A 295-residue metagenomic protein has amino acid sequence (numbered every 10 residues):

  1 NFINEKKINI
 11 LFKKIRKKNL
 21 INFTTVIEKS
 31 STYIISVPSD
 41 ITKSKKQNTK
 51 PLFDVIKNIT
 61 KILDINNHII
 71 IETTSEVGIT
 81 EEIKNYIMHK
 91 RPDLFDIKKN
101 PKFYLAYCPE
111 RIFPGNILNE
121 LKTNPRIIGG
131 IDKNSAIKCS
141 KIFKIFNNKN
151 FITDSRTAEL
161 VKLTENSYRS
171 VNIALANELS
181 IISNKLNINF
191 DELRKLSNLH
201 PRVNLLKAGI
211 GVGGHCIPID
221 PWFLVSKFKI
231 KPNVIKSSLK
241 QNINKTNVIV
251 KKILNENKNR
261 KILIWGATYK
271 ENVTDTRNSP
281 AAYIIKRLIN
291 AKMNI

Functional and structural regions predicted by a protein language model:
N1-I295: Structural/interface elements that position substrates and couple domains in central-metabolism enzymes
